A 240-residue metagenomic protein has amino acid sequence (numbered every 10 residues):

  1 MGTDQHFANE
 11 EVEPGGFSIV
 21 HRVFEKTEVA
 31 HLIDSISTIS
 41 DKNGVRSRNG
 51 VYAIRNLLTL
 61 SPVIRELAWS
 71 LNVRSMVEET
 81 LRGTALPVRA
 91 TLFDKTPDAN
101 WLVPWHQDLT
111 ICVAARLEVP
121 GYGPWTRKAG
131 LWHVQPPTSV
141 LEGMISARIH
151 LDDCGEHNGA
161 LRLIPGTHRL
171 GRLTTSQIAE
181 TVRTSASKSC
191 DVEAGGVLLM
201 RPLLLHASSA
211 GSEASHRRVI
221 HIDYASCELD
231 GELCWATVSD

Functional and structural regions predicted by a protein language model:
G2-G15, F24-A194, A207, G211-S215 (+2 more regions): Non-heme Fe(II) oxygenase catalytic core, chiefly the N-lobe of the double-stranded beta-helix
H21, P165, R201: Residue-level detector of conserved, well-ordered beta-strand and adjacent loop positions that form binding/recognition
V238-D240: Glycine- and charge-enriched low-complexity intrinsically disordered segments
